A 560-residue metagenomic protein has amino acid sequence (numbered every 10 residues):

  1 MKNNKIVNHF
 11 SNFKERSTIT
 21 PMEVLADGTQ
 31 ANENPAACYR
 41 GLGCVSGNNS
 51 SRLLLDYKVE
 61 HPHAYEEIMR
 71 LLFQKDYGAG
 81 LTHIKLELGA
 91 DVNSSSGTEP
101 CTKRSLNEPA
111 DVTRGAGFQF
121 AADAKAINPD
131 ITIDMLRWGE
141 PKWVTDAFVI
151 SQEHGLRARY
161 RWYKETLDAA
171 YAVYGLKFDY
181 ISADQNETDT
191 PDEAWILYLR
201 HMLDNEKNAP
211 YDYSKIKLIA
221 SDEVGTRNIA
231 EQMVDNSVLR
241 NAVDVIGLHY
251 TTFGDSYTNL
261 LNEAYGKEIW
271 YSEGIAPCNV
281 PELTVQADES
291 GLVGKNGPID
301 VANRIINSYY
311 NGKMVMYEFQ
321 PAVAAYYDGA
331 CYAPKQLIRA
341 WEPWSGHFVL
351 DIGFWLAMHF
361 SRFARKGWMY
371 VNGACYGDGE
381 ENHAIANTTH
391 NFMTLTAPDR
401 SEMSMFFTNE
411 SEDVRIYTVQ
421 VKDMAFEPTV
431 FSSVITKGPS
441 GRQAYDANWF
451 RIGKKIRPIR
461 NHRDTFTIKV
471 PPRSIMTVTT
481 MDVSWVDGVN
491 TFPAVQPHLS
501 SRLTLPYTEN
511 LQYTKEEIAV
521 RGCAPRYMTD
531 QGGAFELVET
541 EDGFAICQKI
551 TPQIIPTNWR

Functional and structural regions predicted by a protein language model:
N4-F178, A183, P191, L197: N-terminal catalytic cores of secreted or lumenal carbohydrate-active enzymes
R40-S46, L81-L88, T132-R137, D179-A183 (+8 more regions): Structural recognition of the beta-strand scaffold that forms the well-ordered cores of secreted hydrolase catalytic
A158-Y180, E187-P281: Active-site neighborhood of glycoside hydrolase catalytic domains
Y271-N387: Aromatic/acidic polysaccharide-binding cleft in carbohydrate-active enzymes
G373-T429, R473-I475: Carbohydrate-binding surface patches
K422-D446: Solvent-exposed beta-hairpin/edge-strand motifs
R451-V495: C-terminal beta-strand-rich structural cap/linker in extracellular carbohydrate-active enzymes
E517-W559: Extracellular glycan-recognition surfaces and repeat-rich motifs
